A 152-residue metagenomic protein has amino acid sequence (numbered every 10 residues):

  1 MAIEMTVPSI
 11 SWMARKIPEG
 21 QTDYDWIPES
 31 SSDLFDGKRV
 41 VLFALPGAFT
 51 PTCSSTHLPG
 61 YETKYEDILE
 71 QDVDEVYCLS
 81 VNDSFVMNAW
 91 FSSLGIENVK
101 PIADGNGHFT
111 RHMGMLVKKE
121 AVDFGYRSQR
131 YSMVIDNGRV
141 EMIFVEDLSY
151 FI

Functional and structural regions predicted by a protein language model:
M1-I152: Chalcogenol-based redox active-site neighborhoods
